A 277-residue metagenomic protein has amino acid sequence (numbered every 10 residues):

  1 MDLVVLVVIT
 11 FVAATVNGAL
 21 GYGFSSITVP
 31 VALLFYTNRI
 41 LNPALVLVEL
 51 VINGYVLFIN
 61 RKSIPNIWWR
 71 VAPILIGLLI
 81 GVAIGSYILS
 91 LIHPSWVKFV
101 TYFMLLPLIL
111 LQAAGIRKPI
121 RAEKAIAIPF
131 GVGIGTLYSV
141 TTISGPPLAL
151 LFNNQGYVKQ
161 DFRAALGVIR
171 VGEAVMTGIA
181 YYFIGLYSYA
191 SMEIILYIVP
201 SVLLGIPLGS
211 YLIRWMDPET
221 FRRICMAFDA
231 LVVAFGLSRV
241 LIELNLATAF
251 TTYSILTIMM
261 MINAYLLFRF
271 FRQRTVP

Functional and structural regions predicted by a protein language model:
M1-V16, A122-T136: Small-residue-enriched transmembrane helix starts and helix-helix packing motifs in multi-pass inner-membrane proteins
D2-V71, G145-I206, S210, R274-P277: Small-residue-rich hydrophobic segments that form or flank transmembrane alpha-helices in multi-pass membrane proteins
I40-A114: Membrane helix-loop-helix hairpins that form the core translocation module of multi-pass transporters
I59-P73, L89-F99, I120-E123, Y187-M192 (+2 more regions): Interfacial helix-loop-helix linkers and transmembrane-helix boundary segments in multi-pass membrane proteins
I84-G85, Y138-I143, T177-A180, L231-T248: Hydrophobic alpha-helical transmembrane segments in multi-pass integral membrane proteins
L105-A164: Membrane-embedded helical hairpins/re-entrant loop segments and their flanking transmembrane helices within multi-pass
Y197-S201, A249-L266: Small-residue-rich transmembrane alpha-helices that serve as helix-helix interface/gating elements in multipass
R214-W215, A264-P277: Membrane-interface capping segments at transmembrane-helix boundaries
